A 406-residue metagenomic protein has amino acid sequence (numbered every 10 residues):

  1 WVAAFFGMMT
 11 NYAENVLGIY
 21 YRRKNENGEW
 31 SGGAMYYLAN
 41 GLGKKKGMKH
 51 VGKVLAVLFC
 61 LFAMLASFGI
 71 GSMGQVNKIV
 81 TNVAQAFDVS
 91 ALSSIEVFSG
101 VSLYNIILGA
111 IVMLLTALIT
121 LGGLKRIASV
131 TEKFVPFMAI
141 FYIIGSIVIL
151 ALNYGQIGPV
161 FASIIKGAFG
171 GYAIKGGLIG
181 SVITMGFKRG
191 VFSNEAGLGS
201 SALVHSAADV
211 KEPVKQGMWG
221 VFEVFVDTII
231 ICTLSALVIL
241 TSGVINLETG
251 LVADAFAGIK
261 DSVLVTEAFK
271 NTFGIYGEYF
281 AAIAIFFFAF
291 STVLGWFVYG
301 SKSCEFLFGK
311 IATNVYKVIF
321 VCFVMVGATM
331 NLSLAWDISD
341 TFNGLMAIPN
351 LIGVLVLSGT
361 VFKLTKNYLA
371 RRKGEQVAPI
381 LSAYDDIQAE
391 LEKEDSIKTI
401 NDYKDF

Functional and structural regions predicted by a protein language model:
V2-E14, G109-L124, V135-G155, K188-R189 (+2 more regions): Selective recognition of specific alpha-helical transmembrane segments in multi-pass small-molecule
A3-G28, A39-N77, A84-I119, A284-V293: Helix-loop-helix module between adjacent transmembrane segments
Y12-H50, I245-T272, V298, K302-L307 (+1 more regions): Flexible loop linkers connecting adjacent transmembrane helices in multi-pass alpha-helical membrane transporters
E14-R22, E26, G145-S163, G171 (+3 more regions): Extracellular/periplasmic helix-exit of transmembrane alpha-helices
G18-R23, I119, G190-E195, G199-P213 (+1 more regions): Helix-loop junctions at the membrane interface of multi-pass solute transporters
L55, F59-C60, I70-V83, L103-L152 (+4 more regions): Membrane-interface loop-to-helix entry segments
S67-V80, S90-I95, T116-A128, V148-V160 (+3 more regions): Transmembrane helix-loop junctions in multi-pass membrane proteins
L351-F406: Terminal cytosolic tails of multi-pass membrane transporters, especially the segment immediately following the final
